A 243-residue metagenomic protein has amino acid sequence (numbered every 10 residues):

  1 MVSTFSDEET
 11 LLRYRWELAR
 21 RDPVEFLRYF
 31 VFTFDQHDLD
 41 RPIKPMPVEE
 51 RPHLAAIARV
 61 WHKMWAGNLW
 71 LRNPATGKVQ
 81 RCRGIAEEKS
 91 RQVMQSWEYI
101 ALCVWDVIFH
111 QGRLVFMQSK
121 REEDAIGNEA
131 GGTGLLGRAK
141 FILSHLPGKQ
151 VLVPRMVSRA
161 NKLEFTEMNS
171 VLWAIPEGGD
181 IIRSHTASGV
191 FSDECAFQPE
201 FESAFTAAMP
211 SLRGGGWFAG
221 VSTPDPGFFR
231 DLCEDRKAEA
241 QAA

Functional and structural regions predicted by a protein language model:
M1-A243: Phosphate/NTP-binding elements of NTP-utilizing enzymes
